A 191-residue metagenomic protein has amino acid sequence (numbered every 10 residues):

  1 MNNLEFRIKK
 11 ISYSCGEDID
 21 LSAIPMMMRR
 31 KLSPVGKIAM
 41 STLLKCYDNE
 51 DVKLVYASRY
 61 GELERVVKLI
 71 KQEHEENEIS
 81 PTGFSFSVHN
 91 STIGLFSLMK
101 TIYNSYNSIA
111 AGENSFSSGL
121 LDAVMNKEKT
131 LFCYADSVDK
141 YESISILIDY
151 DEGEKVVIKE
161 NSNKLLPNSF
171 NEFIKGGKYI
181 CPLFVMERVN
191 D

Functional and structural regions predicted by a protein language model:
M1-D191: Conserved "HGTGT" condensation-loop signature of ketosynthase/thiolase-family condensing enzymes that catalyze
